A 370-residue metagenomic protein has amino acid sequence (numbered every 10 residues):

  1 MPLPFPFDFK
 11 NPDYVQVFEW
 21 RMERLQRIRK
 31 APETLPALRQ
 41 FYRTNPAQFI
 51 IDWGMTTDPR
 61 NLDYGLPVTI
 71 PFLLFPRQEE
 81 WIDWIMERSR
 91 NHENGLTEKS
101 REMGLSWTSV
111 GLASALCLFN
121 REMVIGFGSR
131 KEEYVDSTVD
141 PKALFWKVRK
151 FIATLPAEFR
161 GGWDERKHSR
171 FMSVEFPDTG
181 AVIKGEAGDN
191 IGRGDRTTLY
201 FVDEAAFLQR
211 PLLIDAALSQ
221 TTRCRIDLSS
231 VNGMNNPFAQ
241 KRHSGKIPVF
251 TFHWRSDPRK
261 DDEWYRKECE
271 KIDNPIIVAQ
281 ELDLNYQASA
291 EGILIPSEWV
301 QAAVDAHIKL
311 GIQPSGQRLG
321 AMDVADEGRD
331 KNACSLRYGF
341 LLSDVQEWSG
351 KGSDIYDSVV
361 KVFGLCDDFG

Functional and structural regions predicted by a protein language model:
P2-M322, C334-D344, D357-G370: Phosphate/NTP-binding elements of NTP-utilizing enzymes
A325-G328: Phosphate-binding/switch region of NTP-binding enzymes
E347-I355: Short beta->alpha junction loops
